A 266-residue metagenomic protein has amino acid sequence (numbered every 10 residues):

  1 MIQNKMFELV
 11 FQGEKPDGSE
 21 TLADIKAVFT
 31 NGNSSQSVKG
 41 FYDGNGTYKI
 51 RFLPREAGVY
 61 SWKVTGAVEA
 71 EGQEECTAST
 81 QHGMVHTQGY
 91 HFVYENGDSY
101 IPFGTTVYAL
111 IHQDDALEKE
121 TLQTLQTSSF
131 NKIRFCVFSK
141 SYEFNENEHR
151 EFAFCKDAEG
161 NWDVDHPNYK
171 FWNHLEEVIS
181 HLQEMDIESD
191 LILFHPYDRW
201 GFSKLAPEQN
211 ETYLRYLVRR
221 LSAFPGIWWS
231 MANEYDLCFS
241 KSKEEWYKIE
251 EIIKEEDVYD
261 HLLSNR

Functional and structural regions predicted by a protein language model:
M1, L22, G58-Y60, V68 (+1 more regions): Intrinsic structural disorder
M1-S34, V38-F41, G72-T77: Non-catalytic, glycine-rich low-complexity segments
Q3, S19-T21, G44, P54-E56 (+1 more regions): Solvent-exposed loop and beta-edge segments used for protein-protein assembly and interaction
M6-V10, K26-V28, K49-R51, S61-K63 (+2 more regions): Beta-strand secondary-structure signal
S19, S37, Y60-W62, E143-N145 (+1 more regions): Short acidic, gly/pro-rich beta-turn/loop elements at beta-sheet edges and active-site/ligand-binding grooves
V28, S34-H91, E95-N96: Extended acidic/polar, glycine-enriched regions that form or flank non-catalytic beta-rich accessory modules
G83-R266: Active-site mouth of glycoside hydrolases
